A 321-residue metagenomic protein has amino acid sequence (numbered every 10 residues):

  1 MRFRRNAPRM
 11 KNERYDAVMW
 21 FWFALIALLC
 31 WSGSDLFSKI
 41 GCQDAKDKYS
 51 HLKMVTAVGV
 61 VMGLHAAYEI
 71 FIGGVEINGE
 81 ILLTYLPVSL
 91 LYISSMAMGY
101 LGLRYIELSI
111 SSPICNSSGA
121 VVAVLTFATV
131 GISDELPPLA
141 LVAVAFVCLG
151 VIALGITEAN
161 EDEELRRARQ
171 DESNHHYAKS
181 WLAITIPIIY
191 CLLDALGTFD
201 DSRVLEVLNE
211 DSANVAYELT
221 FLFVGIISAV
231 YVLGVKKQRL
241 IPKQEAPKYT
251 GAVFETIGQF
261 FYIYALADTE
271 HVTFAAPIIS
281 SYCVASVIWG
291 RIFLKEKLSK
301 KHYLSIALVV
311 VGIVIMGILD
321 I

Functional and structural regions predicted by a protein language model:
F3, P8-L90, M96-I106, I152 (+7 more regions): Membrane-interface interhelical linkers
A24, L52-T56, S112, P137-A143 (+3 more regions): Hydrophobic/aromatic positions within or immediately flanking transmembrane alpha-helices of multi-pass small-molecule
S32, L36, S89, I93-A97 (+9 more regions): Hydrophobic/small/kink-forming positions within alpha-helical transmembrane segments of polytopic membrane proteins
V60-H65, I114-T129, F223-I227, G258-Y262 (+2 more regions): Alpha-helical transmembrane segments of compact multi-pass small-molecule transporters, enriched in specific families
V61-A66, S117, A123-F127, P137-E161 (+1 more regions): Hydrophobic transmembrane alpha-helices of multi-pass small-molecule transport proteins
G79-T84, E135-L139, L208-A216, T273-F274: Interfacial loop-to-helix junctions that mark the boundaries of transmembrane helices in multi-pass membrane
M98-L139: Membrane-interface helix-loop-helix junctions at boundaries between adjacent transmembrane segments
D268-S280: Short alpha-helical packing/oligomerization segments
